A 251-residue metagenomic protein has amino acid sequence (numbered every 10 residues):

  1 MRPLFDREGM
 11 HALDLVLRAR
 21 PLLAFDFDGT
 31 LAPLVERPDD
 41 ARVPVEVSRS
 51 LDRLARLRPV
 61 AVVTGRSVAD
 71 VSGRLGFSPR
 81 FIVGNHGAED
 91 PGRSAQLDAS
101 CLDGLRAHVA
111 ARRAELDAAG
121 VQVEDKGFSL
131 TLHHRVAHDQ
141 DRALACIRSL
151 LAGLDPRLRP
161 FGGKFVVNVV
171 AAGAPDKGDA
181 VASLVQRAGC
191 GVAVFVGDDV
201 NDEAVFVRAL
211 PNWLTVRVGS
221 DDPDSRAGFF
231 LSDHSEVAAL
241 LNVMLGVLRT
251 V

Functional and structural regions predicted by a protein language model:
M1-F27, A32-P38, E46, R53 (+2 more regions): Non-catalytic pre-domain segments flanking phosphatase-related domains
R2-D6, R18, D176-V251: Mg2+-dependent phosphoryl-transfer enzymes with acidic/Ser/Thr/Gly-rich catalytic loops
G29, I82, L132, V181 (+1 more regions): Residue-level signal for inorganic ion chemistry
L34-E36, R42-K126: Active-site phosphate-binding/coordination module
S67-V83, H138, R142-R159: Substrate-recognition/cap helix-loop segment adjacent to the acidic, metal-dependent catalytic center of Asp-based
V83-A107, F161-C190: Substrate-recognition "cap/lid" segment bordering the active-site pocket of phosphatases
G120-H138, L158-A171: Charged, glycine-interspersed solvent-exposed loop segments at helix/strand-loop junctions that cap or gate access
